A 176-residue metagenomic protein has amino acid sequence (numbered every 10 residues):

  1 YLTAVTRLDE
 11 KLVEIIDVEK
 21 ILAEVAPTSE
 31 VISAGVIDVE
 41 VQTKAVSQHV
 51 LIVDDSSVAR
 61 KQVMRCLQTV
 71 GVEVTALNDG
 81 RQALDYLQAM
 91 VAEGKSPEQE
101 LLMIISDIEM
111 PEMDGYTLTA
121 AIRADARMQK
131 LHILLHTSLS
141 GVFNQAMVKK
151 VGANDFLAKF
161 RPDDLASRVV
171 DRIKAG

Functional and structural regions predicted by a protein language model:
Y1-D38: Intrinsically disordered, low-complexity linker/assembly segments
S47-V58, V63-L67, I104: Conserved acidic segment of CheY-like receiver
A76-M103: Acidic, metal-coordinating helix/loop segments flanking the phosphotransfer/catalytic sites of two-component signaling
D79-Q82, D114-L118: Acidic catalytic/metal-coordinating carboxylates
M110: Receiver (REC) domain active-site loop signature in two-component systems and cognate sites in sensor histidine kinases
Y116-Q129: Short amphipathic alpha-helix used as the core "switch/output" element in two-component signaling
T117, L139-A158, D163, S167: Alpha4 helix (beta4-alpha4-beta5 surface) of REC/receiver domains from two-component response regulators
